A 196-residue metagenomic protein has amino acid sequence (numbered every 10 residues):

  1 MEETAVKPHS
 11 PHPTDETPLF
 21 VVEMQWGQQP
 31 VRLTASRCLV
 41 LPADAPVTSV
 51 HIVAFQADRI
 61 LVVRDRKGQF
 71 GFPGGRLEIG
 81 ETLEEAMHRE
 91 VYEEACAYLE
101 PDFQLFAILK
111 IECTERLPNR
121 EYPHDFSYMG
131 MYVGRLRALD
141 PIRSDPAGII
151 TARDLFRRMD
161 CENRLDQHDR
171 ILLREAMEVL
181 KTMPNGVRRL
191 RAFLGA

Functional and structural regions predicted by a protein language model:
E2-H51: Acidic, metal-coordinating catalytic segment for phosphate/diphosphate chemistry, firing primarily on the Nudix
T34-R37, P46, H88, K110-R120: Short acidic (Asp/Glu) patches
I52, L105, Y132-G134: A structural signal for short, well-ordered beta-strand segments
F55-E94, Y98: Conserved Nudix-box catalytic region and its N-terminal flanking loop in Nudix hydrolases and closely related
Y98-I108: A short coil-to-beta-strand element that immediately follows conserved catalytic motifs
L109-P141: Active-site-adjacent beta-strand/loop module that shapes the phosphate/pyrophosphate-binding cleft
G130-R135, I142-A176: NUDIX/MutT-family hydrolases
E162-A196: Charged phosphate-binding loop/patch that engages nucleotide di/tri-phosphates or the phosphate backbone of nucleic
